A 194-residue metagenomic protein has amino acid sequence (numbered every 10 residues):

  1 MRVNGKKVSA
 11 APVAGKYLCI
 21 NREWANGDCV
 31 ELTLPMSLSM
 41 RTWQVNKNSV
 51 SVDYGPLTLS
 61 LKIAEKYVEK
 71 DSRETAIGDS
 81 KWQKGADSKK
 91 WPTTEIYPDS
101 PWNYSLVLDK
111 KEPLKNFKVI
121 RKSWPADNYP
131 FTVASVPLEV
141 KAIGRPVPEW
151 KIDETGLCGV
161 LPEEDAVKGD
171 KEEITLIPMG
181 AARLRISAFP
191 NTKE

Functional and structural regions predicted by a protein language model:
R2-V3, S9-V13, R22-A25, C29-E194: C-terminal beta-rich recognition modules with glycine/proline-rich loops and embedded aromatic residues
Y17-C19: Short, surface-exposed beta-strand/beta-hairpin micro-motifs centered on an aromatic residue
